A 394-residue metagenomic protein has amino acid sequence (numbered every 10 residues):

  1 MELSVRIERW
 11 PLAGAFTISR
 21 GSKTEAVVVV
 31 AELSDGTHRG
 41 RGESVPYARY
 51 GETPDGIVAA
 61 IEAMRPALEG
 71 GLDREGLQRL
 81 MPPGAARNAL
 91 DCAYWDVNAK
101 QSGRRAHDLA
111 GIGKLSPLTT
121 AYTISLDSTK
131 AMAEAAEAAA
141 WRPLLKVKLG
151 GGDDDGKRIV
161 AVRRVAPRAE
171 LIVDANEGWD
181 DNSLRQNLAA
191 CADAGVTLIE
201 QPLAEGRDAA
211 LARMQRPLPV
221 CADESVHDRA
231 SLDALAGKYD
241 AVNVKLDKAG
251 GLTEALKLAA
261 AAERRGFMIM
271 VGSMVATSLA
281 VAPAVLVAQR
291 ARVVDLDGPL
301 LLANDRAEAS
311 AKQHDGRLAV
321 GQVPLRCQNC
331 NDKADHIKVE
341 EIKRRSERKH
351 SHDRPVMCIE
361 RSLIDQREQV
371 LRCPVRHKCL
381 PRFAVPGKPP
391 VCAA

Functional and structural regions predicted by a protein language model:
M1-L171, G178-R185, A189-D193, E308-N331: N-terminal capping/lid subdomain adjacent to the active-site entrance of alpha/beta enzymes
V147-Q289, A303-Q313: Catalytic core of soluble alpha/beta enzymes
R292-D295: Short helix/strand-capping turn motifs
Q328-R354, R361-I364, P381: Intrinsically disordered, low-complexity, charge-rich segments with an acidic bias
P381, K388-A393: Short, intrinsically disordered C-terminal tails of secreted or membrane-associated proteins
